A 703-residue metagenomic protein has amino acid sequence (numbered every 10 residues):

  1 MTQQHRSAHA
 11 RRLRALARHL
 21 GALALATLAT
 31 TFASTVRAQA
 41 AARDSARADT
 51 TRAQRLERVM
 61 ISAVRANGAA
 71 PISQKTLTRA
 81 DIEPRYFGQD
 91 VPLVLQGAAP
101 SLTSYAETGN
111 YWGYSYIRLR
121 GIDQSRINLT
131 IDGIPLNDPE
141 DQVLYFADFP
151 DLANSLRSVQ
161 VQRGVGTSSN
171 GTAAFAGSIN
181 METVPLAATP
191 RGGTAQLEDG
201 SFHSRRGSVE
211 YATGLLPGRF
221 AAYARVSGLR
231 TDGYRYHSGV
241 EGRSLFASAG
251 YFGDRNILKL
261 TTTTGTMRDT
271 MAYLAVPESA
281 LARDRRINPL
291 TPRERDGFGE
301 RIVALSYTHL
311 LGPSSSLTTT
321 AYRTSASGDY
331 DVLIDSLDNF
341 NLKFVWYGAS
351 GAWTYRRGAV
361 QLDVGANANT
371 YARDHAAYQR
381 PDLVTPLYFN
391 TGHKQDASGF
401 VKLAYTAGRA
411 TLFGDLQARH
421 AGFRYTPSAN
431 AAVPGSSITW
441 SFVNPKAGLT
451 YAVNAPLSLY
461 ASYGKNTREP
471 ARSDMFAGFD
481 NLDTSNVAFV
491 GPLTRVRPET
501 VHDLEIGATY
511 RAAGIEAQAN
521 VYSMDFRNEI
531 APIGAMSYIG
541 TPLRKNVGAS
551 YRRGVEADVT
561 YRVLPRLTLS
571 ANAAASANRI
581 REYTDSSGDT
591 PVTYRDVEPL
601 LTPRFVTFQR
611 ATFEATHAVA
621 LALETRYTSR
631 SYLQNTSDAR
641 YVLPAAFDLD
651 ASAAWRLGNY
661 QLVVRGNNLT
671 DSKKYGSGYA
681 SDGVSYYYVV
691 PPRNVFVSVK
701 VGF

Functional and structural regions predicted by a protein language model:
R47, A53-G88, Y116: N-terminal periplasmic "start-of-domain" segments of outer-membrane beta-barrel proteins
P92-P135, D151, R157: Extracytoplasmic beta-strand/coil segments of soluble accessory domains associated with Gram-negative outer-membrane
P135-R163, E182: Short acidic/polar hinge/loop motifs at secondary-structure boundaries that mediate gating or recognition
D199-R230, R235-A272, E294-S316, R356-G358 (+4 more regions): Transmembrane beta-barrel wall of Gram-negative outer-membrane proteins
R255-G265, G297-T439, T450-A452, Y510-R511 (+4 more regions): Face-selective signature of the C-terminal outer-membrane beta-barrel domain
S316-V332, A452, S458-G464, R495-R553 (+3 more regions): Membrane-embedded beta-barrel scaffold of Gram-negative outer-membrane proteins
A359, T406-R409, S523-D525, L543-T636 (+1 more regions): Gram-negative outer-membrane beta-barrel transporters
T467-R468, Y627-L633, A654-F703: C-terminal beta-signal and adjacent terminal beta-strands/loops of Gram-negative outer-membrane beta-barrel proteins
